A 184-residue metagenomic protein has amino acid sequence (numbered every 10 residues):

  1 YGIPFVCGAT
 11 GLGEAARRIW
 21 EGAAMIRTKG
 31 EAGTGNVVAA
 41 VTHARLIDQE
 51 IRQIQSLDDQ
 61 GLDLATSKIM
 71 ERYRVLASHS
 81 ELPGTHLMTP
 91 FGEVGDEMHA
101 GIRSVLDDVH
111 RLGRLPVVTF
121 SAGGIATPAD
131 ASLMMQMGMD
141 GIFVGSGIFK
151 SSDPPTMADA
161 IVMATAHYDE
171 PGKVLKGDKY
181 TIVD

Functional and structural regions predicted by a protein language model:
Y1-P116: Conserved anion-binding
F5-C7, I26-T28, V117-G123, I142-V144 (+2 more regions): Hydrophobic faces of well-ordered beta-strands that scaffold small-molecule active sites in alpha/beta enzyme cores
G11-G13, A32, G123-T127, I148-K150: Active-site-proximal loop/turn and secondary-structure-junction residues that shape catalytic pockets, frequently
E21-A39, M137-M157: Glycine-rich phosphate-binding active-site loops on the catalytic face of alpha/beta enzymes
G35-I51, K150-G172: C-terminal helical cap(s) of enzyme catalytic domains, especially alpha/beta-barrels
I54-Q60, S146-F149, K173: A generic structural motif
Q60-D63, V174-D184: A short, charged, Gly/Pro-tolerant segment at domain boundaries
R103-D107, A126-M135: A short, acidic, amphipathic alpha-helical segment used as a generic capping/interface helix at domain edges
